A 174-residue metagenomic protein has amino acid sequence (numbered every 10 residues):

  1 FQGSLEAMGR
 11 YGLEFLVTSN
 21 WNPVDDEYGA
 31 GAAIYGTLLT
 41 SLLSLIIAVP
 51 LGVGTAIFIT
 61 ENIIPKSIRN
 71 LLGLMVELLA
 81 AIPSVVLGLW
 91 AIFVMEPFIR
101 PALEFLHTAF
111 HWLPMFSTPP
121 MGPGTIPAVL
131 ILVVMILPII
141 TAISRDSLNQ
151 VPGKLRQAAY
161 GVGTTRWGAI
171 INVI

Functional and structural regions predicted by a protein language model:
F1-G3, E77-F93: Hydrophobic alpha-helical membrane-insertion segments
A7-Y28, L87-V134: Membrane-interfacial helix termini and adjacent extracytoplasmic/periplasmic loops of multi-pass transporters
E27, G31-L39, L43, R69-L79 (+2 more regions): Alpha-helical membrane-interface segments at transmembrane helix boundaries
A32-T40, S44, A48, A56 (+4 more regions): Alpha-helical transmembrane segments in multi-pass membrane proteins
S44-V76: Transmembrane-helix boundary motif in ABC transporter permease subunits
L45, I59-E61, T141-Q150: A hydrophobic alpha-helix feature that marks transmembrane segments and, especially, their cytosolic C-terminal ends
A48-L51, T55, V76-S84, P119-R145: Faces of alpha-helical transmembrane segments in polytopic inner-membrane proteins
I64-N70, V151, R156-I174: Amphipathic cytosolic juxtamembrane alpha-helices at the membrane-cytosol interface of multi-pass membrane transporters
